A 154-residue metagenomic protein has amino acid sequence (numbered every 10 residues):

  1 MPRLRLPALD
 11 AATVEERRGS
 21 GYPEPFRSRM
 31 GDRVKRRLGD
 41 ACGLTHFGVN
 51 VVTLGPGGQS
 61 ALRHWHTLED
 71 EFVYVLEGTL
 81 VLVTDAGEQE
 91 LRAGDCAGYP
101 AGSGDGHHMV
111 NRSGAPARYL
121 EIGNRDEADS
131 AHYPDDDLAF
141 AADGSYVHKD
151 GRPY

Functional and structural regions predicted by a protein language model:
M1-H46, S130-Y154: A short, N-terminal "cap"/entry segment at the start of jelly-roll beta-barrel domains of the cupin/DSBH fold
D32-K35, N50-H66, G104: Conserved short histidine dyad/triad with adjacent acidic residue
D40-A41, T45, G58-L68, T79: Short beta-strand/loop turn elements enriched in aromatics
V51-G55, H66-V83, I122-N124: Short, conserved beta-strand element in jelly-roll/cupin
D85-A101: Short acidic-glycine-tyrosine-enriched beta hairpin
A101-D129: Ligand-binding loop in jelly-roll beta-barrel domains
